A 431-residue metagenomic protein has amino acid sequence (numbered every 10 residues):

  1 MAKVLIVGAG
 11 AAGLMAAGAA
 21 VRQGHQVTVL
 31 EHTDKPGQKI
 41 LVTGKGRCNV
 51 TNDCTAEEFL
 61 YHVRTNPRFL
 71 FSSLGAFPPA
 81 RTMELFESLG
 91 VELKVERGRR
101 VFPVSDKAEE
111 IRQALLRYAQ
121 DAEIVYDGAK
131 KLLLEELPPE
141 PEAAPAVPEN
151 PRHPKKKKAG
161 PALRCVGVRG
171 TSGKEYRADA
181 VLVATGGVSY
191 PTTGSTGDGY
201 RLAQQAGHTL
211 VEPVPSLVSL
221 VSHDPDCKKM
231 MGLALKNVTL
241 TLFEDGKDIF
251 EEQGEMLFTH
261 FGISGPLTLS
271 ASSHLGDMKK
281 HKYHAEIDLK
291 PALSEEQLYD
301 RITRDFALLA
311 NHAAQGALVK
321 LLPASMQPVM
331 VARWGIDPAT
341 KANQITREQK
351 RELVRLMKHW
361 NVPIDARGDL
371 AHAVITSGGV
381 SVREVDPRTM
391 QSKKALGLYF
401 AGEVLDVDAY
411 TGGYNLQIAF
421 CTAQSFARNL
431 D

Functional and structural regions predicted by a protein language model:
A2-V29, F426-L430: N-terminal Rossmann-like FAD-binding beta1-loop-alpha1 element of flavoenzymes
L5-V7, E175-S189, A203-Q204, M256-T259 (+1 more regions): Short hydrophobic core segments
V21-K45: Glycine-rich FAD pyrophosphate-binding loop
D34-P36, L41-V42, V50, A56-E57 (+3 more regions): An anion/pyrophosphate-binding glycine-rich loop and adjacent beta-alpha core in soluble alpha-beta enzymes
R47-V95: Glycine-rich active-site loop/strand segments that organize a redox cofactor
V125-G128, P154, A159, P328-D408: A glycine-rich dinucleotide-binding beta-alpha-beta segment and adjacent secondary-structure elements that constitute
V125-R164: A conserved short coil-to-beta-strand element within the FAD-binding core of flavoproteins
A180-D226: Glycine-rich loop(s) and the adjacent beta-strand/alpha-helix scaffold that form part
